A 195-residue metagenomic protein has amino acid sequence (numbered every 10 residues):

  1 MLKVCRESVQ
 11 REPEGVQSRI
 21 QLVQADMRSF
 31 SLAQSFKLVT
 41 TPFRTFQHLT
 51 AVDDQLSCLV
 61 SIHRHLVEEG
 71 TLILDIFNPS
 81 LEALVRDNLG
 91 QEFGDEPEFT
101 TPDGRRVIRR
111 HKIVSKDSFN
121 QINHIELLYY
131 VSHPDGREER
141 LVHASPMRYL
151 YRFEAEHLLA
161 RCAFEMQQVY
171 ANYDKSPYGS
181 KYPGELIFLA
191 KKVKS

Functional and structural regions predicted by a protein language model:
M1: Conserved short alpha-helix immediately C-terminal to the canonical SAM/SAH-binding motif I of Rossmann-like
C5-R6: Conserved SAM-binding loop
V9-P13: Conserved hydrophobic residues forming the short capping helix/wall of the S-adenosyl-L-methionine
E14-L32: Conserved SAM-binding strand-loop segment of SAM-dependent methyltransferases
A33-D53: A short SAM/SAH-binding and catalytic strip from SAM-dependent methyltransferases
D54-T71: A short glycine-rich, Lys/Arg-flanked "PGG" loop and its adjoining helix->strand segment in the class I
L74-E156: SAM-dependent methyltransferase
V142-S195: C-terminal lobe and adjacent flexible extensions of AdoMet/dcAdoMet transferase-like proteins
